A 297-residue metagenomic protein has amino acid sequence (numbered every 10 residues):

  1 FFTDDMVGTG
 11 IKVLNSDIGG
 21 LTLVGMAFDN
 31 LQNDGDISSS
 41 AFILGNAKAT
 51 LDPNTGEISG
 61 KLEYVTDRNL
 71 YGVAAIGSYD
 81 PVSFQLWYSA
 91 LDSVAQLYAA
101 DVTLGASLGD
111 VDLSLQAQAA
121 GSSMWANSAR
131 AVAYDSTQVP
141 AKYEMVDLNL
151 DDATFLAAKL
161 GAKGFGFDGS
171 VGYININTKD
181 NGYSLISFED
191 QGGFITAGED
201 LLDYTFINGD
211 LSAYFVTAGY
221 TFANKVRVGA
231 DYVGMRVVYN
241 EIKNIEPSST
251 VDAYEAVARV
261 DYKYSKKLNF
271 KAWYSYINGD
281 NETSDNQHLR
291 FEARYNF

Functional and structural regions predicted by a protein language model:
F1, L23-A27, V73, P81-D92 (+5 more regions): Transmembrane beta-strand segments that form the barrel wall of outer-membrane beta-barrel proteins
F1-A41, A75-V82, L160-A162, F167-T178: Outer membrane beta-barrel
F1-T3, S59-Y64, W87-L91, E144-N149 (+3 more regions): Outer-membrane beta-barrel domain signature
D5-T9, D67-Y71, S78-D80, V94-Y98 (+4 more regions): Residues that define the transmembrane beta-barrel architecture of outer-membrane proteins
I11-V13, V73-A75, F84-L86, A100-V102 (+4 more regions): Membrane-embedded beta-strands of outer-membrane beta-barrel proteins, especially the hydrophobic/small aromatic
L31-G35, A90-Q96, L108, G121-A129 (+4 more regions): Gram-negative outer-membrane beta-barrel proteins
V73, Y262-Y264, D285-F297: Outer-membrane beta-barrel "beta-signal"
S78-P81, T103-N240: Detector for outer-membrane/organellar transmembrane beta-barrel domains, recognizing the amphipathic beta-strand
